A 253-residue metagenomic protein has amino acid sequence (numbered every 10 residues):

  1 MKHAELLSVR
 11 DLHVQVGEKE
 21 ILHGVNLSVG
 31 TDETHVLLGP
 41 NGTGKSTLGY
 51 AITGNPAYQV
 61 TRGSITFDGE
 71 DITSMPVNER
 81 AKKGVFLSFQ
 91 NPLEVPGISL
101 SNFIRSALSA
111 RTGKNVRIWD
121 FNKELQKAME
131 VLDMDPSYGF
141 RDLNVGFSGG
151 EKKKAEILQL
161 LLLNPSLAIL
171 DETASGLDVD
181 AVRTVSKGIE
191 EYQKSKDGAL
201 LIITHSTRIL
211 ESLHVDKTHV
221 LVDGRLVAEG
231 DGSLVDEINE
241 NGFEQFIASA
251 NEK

Functional and structural regions predicted by a protein language model:
L7-V9, L22-G24, V29: Conserved structural motif at the start of ABC-family nucleotide-binding domains
K19-E20, E79: Short coil-to-beta microelement around the adenine-binding A-loop and adjacent beta1/P-loop entry of ABC ATPase
L38-P40: The feature captures the beta-strand-to-loop junction immediately N-terminal to the Walker
S64-R80, N144: ABC ATPase NBD Q-loop/coupling interface
L93-S166: ABC-family P-loop ATPase nucleotide-binding domains
E172-T173: Walker B catalytic motif
V182-K196: Helical segment within the ABC ATPase nucleotide-binding domain
L221, R225-A248: Conserved beta-strand-loop-alpha-helix hinge in the C-terminal portion of ABC ATPase nucleotide-binding domains
